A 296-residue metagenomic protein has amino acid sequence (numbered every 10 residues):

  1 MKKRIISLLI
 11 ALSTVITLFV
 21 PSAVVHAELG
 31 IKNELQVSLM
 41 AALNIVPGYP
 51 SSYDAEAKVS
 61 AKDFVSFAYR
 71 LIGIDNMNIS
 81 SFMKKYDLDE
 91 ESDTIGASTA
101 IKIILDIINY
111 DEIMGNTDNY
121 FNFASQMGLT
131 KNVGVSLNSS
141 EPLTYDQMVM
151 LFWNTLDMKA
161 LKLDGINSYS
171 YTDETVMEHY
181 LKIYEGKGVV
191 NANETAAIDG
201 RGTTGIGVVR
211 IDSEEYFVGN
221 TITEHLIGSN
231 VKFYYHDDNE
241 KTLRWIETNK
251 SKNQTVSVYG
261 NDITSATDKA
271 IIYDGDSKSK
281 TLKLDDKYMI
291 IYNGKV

Functional and structural regions predicted by a protein language model:
K2-I5, M150, A160: Long, non-globular low-complexity/IDR segments in eukaryotic proteins
K2-V25: Sec-dependent N-terminal signal peptides of Gram-positive bacterial secreted proteins and lipoproteins
V25-T117, T130-T155, L181-V296: Extracytoplasmic Gram-positive cell-surface binding/anchoring modules and repeats
N154-M158, D164: Solenoidal tandem-repeat scaffolds enriched in leucines and small polar residues
